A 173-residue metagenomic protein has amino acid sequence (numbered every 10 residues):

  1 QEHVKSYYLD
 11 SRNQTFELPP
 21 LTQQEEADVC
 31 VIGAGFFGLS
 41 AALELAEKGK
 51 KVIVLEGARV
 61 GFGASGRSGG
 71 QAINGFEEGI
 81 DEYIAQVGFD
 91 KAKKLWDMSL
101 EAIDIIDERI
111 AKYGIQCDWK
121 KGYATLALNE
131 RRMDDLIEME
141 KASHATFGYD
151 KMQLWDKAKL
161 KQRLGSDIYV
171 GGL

Functional and structural regions predicted by a protein language model:
Q1-S11, E78-E82, E108-G122, A127-L173: Flavin (FAD/FMN) cofactor-binding and adjacent substrate-gating region of FAD-dependent oxidoreductase domains
Q1-V29, E47: Extreme N-terminal leader/targeting segments of oxidoreductases
E17-T22, F62, G114, Q162-R163: Short, flexible, glycine/charge-rich loop motifs used to bind or transfer phosphoryl groups or to couple energy/partner
Q24-V54: N-terminal Rossmann-like FAD-binding beta1-loop-alpha1 element of flavoenzymes
E44, V60-D118, D134-T146: Conserved FAD-binding subdomain of flavin-dependent enzymes
K51-I53, G70, G171-G172: Structural motif
